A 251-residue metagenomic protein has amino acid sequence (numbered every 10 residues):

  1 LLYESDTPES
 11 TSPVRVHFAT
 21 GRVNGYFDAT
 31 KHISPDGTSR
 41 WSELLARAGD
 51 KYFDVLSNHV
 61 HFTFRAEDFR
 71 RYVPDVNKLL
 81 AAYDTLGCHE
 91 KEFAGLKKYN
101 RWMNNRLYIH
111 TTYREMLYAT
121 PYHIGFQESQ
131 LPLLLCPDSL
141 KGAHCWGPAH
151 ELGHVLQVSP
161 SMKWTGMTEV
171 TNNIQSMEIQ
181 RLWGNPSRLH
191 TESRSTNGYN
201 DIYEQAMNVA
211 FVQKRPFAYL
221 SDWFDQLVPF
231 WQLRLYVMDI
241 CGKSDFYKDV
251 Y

Functional and structural regions predicted by a protein language model:
L1-G49, D54: Extended acidic/polar, glycine-enriched regions that form or flank non-catalytic beta-rich accessory modules
R40-L44, A48-Y251: Catalytic cores of extracellular degradative/oxidative enzymes
